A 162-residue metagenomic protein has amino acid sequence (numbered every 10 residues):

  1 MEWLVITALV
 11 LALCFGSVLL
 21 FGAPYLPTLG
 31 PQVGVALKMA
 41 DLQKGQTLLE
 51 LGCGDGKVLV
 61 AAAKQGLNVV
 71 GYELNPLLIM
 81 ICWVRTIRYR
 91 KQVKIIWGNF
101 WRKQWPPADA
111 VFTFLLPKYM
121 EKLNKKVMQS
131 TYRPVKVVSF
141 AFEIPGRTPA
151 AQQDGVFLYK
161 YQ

Functional and structural regions predicted by a protein language model:
M1-Q43: S-adenosyl-L-methionine
G45-G54: Conserved class I S-adenosyl-L-methionine
D55-L67: Conserved SAM-binding loop of SAM-dependent methyltransferases across substrates and taxa, primarily the Class I
N68-E73: Conserved SAM-binding motif I beta-strand of class I
C82: Conserved SAM-binding loop
Y89-F100: Conserved SAM-binding strand-loop segment of SAM-dependent methyltransferases
W105-P117, E121: Short SAM/SAH-binding signature in class I
K118-Q162: C-terminal substrate-binding/active-site "lid" region of AdoMet-derived donor-dependent transferases
